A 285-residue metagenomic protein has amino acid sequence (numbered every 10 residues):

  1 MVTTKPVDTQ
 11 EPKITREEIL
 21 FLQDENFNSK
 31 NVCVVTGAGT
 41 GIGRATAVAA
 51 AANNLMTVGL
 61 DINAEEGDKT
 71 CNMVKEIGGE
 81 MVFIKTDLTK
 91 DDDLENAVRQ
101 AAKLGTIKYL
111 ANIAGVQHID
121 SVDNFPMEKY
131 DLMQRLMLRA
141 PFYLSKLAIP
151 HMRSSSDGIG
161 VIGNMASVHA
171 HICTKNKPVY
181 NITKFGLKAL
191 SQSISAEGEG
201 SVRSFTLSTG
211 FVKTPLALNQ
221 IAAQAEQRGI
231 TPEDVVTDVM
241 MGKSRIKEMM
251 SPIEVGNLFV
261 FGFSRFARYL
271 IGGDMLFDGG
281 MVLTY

Functional and structural regions predicted by a protein language model:
T4-Q23, I172, V260, R265-F266 (+1 more regions): Short C-terminal tail/terminal secondary-structure segment of NAD(P)H-dependent dehydrogenase/reductase domains
G39-T40: Conserved glycine-rich cofactor-binding loop
S121-V122, P126-Q134, M240: Substrate-binding pocket helix/loop in short-chain dehydrogenase/reductase
D123, I172-V179, L218, K247 (+1 more regions): Active-site loop immediately N-terminal to the catalytic Tyr-X3-Lys motif of short-chain dehydrogenase/reductase
S145, T183: Active-site helix of classical SDR
S167: Residue(s) in the substrate-gating loop at a strand-loop-helix junction that position the organic substrate next
E199-R203, L270-G272: Short, small/polar-rich loop/turn modules that mediate ligand/substrate recognition or access, typified
